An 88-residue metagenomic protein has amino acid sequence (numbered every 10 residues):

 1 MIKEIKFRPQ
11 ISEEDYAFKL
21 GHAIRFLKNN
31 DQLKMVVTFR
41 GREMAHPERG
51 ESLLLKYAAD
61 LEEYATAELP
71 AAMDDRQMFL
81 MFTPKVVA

Functional and structural regions predicted by a protein language model:
M1-F26, V36-T38, F82-A88: N-terminal cationic and glycine-rich segments that engage phosphates or anionic surfaces
K3, L33, R76-M78: Structural beta-strand/beta-sheet cores of well-ordered domains, especially the beta-sheet scaffolds that support
K6, G21-K28, L55-L69: Signal for well-folded cores of large energy- and translation-related assemblies
D15, I24-L27, H46-R49, L69-M73: Replace "in large, NTP-powered and nucleic-acid-processing enzymes" with "in large, NTP-powered factors and other
F26-E48: Strongly charged, low-complexity linkers/loops
G41-E62: Short, hydrophobic/π-rich interface segment
L69-A88: C-terminal edge-of-domain segments
